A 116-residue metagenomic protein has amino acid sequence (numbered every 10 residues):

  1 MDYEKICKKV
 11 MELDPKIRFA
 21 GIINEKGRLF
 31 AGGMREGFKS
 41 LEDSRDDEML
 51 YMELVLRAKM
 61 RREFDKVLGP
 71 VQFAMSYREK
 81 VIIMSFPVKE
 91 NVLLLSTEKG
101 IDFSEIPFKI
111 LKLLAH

Functional and structural regions predicted by a protein language model:
M1-H116: Non-catalytic interaction/Regulatory regions outside core domains
